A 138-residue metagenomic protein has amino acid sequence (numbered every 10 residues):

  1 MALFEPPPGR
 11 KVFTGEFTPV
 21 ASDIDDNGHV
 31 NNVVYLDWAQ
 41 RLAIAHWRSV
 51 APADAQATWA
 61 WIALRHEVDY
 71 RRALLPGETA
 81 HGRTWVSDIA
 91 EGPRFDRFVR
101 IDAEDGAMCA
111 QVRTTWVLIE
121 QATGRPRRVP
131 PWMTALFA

Functional and structural regions predicted by a protein language model:
M1-R65, I119-A138: Hot-dog-fold acyl-thioester-processing enzymes
P19, A80, V86, R100-I101: Hydrophobic beta-strand positions in extracellular immunoglobulin-like domains
A21, F98-I101, W116-V117: Generic short beta-strand
A39, V99, V112: Conserved GNAT-family N-acetyltransferase fold
H46-F95, C109-V112: Hydrophobic beta-strand-centered segment that forms part of the acyl-chain substrate-binding groove
M108-C109, P126: A structural signal for beta-strand boundary/capping segments at domain termini and interdomain linkers
